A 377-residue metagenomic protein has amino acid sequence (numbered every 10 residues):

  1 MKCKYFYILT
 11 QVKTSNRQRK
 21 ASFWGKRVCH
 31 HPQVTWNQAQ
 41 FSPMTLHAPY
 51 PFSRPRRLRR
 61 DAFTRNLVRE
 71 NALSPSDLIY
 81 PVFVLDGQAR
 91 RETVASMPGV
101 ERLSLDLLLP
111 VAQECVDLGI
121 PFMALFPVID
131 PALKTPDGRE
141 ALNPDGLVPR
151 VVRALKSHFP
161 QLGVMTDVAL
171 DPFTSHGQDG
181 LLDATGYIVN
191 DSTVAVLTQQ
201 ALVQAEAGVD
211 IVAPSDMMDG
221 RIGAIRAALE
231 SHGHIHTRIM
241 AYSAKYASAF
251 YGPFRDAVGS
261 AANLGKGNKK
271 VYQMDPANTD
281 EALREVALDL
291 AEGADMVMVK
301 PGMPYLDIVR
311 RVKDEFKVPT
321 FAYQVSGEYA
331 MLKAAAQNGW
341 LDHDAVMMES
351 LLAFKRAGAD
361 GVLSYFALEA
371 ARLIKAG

Functional and structural regions predicted by a protein language model:
K4, L9, K13-S15, P160: N-terminal amphipathic/hydrophobic targeting modules at extreme N-termini, encompassing cleavable Sec/SRP-type signal
Y5-Y7, F23, F41: Aromatic (phenylalanine/tyrosine) cluster motif
K13-F23, H30: Ser/Thr/Pro/Gly-rich low-complexity, intrinsically disordered segments
T45-R90, A249-K269, G377: N-terminal amphipathic alpha-helix/helix-capping segment at the start of soluble metabolic enzymes
D86-A376: Alpha/beta enzyme core
